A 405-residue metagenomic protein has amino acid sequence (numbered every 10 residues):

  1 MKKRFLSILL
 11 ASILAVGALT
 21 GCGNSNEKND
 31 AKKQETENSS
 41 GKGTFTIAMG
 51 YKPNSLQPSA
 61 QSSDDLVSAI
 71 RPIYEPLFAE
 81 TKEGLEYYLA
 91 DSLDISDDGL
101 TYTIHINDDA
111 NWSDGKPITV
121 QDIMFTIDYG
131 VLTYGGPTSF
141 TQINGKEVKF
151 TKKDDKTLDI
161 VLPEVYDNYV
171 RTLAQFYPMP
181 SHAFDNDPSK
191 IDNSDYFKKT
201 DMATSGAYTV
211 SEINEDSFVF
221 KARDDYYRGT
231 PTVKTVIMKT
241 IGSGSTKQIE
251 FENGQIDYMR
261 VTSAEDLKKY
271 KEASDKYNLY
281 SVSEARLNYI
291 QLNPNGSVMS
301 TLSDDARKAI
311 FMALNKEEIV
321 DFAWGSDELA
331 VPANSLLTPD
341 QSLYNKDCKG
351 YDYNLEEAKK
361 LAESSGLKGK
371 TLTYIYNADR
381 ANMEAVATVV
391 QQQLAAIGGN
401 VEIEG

Functional and structural regions predicted by a protein language model:
F5, C22, E328-S364, R380-M383: Structural transition elements
A48-I95, D128, A203-T204: N-terminal lobe/hinge region of extracytoplasmic solute-binding protein
D91-G136, D159, E250, S300: Aromatic- and charge-enriched surface segment that lines or borders ligand/interaction sites
D94, D98, F140-D187: Surface-exposed binding/hinge segments that line and control ligand-binding clefts or catalytic entry sites
A174-T230, T235: Gly/Pro-rich hinge or "lid" segments in bacterial periplasmic/extracellular proteins
E215, E363-G405: Ligand/substrate-recognition segments at binding pockets and active sites
D225-K269, N400: Ligand-site clamp/hinge motif
M299-D340, A385-V386: Periplasmic-binding protein-like
